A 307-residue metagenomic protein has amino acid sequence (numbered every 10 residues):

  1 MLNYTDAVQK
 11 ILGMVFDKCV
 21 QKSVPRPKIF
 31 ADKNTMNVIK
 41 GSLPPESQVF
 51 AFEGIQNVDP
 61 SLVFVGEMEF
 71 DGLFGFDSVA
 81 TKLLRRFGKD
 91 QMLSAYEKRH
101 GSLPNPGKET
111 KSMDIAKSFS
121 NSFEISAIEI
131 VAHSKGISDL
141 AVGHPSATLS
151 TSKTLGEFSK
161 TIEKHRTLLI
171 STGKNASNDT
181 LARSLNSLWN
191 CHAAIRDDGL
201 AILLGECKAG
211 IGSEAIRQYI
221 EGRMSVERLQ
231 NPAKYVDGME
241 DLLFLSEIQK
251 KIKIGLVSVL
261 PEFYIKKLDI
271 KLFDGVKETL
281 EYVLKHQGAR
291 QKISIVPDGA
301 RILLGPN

Functional and structural regions predicted by a protein language model:
M1, V24-K33, E163-S171, I254-V257 (+1 more regions): Short hydrophobic beta-strand segments
M1-F52, L169, A182-G212, Q218-M224: N-terminal active-site beta-alpha-beta segment that forms phosphate/nucleotide-binding and substrate-recognition loops
V20, S184-L185, W189-N307: C-terminal non-catalytic interaction/assembly regions of soluble proteins
I39-G41, L73-S78, S138-G143, S213-R217 (+2 more regions): Short acidic, glycine/serine/threonine-rich loops at helix termini
S47-N57, L272-E278: A short, well-structured beta->alpha microelement
A51-K164, T172, A193: Conserved, well-structured core segments that form the ligand-binding/active-site neighborhood of functional domains
E67-F70, G173-A176, C207-A209, D298-R301: Short glycine-rich anion-binding loops that position phosphate/pyrophosphate groups of nucleotides and phosphorylated
K135-L169, A176-D179, N186-W189, E247-E262 (+1 more regions): ATP/nucleoside-binding phosphotransfer catalytic cores, i.e., glycine-rich phosphate-binding loops
